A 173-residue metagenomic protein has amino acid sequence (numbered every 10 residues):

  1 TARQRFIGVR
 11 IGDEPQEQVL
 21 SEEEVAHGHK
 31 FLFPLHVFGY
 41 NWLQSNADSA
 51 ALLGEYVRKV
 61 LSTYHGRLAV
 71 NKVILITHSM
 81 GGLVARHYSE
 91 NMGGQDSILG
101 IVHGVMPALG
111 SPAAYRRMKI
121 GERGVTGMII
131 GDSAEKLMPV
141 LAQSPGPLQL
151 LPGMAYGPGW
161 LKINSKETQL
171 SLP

Functional and structural regions predicted by a protein language model:
T1-I76, M80-P173: N-terminal non-catalytic accessory region
